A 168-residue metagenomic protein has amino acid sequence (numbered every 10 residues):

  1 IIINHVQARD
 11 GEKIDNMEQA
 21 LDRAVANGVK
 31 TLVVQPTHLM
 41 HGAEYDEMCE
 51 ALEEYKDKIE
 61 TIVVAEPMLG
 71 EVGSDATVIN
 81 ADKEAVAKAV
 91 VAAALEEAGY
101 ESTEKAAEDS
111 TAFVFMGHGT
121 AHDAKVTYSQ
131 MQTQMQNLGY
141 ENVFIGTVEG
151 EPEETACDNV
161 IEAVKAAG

Functional and structural regions predicted by a protein language model:
I1-G168: Active-site-proximal alpha-helix that buttresses catalytic centers in soluble enzyme cores
